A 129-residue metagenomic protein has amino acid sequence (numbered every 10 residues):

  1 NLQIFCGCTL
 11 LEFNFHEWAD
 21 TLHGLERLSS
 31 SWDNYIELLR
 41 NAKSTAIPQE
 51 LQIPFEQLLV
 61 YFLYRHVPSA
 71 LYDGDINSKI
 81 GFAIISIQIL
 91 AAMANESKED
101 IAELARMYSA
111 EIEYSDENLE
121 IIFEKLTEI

Functional and structural regions predicted by a protein language model:
N1-I129: Hydrophobic, aromatic-lined core segments that form the binding pocket/scaffold for planar heteroaromatic ligands
